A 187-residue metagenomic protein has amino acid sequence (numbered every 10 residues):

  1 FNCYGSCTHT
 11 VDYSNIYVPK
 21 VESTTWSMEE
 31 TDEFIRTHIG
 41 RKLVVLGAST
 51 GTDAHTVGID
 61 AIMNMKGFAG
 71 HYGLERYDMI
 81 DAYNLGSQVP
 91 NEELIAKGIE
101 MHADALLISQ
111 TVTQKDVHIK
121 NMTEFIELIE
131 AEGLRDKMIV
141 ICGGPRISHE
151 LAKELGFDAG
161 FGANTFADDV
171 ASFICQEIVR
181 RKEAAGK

Functional and structural regions predicted by a protein language model:
F1-K187: Domain-level signal for soluble alpha/beta catalytic cores
